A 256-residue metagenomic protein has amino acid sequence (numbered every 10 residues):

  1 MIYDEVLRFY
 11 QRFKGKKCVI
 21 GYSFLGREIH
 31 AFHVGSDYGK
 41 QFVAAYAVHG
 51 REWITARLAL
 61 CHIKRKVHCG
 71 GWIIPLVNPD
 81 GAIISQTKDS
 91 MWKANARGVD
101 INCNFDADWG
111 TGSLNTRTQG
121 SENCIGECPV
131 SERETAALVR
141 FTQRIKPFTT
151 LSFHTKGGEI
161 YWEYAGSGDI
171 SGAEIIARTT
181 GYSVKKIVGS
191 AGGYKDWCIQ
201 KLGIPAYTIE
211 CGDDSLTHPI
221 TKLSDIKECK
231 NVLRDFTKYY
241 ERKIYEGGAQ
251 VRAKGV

Functional and structural regions predicted by a protein language model:
M1-E5, G126-A137, T221-V232: Soluble or luminal CAZymes and related metallo-dependent hydrolases
M1-H30, I244: Short glycine- and acidic-rich boundary segments immediately preceding or forming the N-terminal edge of structured
E5, F9, A137, F141 (+2 more regions): Amphipathic alpha-helical segments that form well-ordered structural scaffolds and often line/cohere around active
K14-G21, F148, G181-G189: Short secondary-structure junctions
G26-I29, Q86-D89, G189-W197: Alpha-helical scaffolding within the catalytic cores of extracellular/periplasmic polymer-degrading hydrolases
R27-A44: Acidic/His- and Gly-rich active-site-bordering loop/insert found across diverse amide/peptide-bond hydrolases
G39-A45, E52-I63, V67-E174, R178-Y182 (+3 more regions): Active-site/substrate-binding loop(s) of hydrolase catalytic cores
T150-S152, E159-A165, S171, A191-R252: Active-site-adjacent mobile loop/cap segments within catalytic or ligand-binding domains
